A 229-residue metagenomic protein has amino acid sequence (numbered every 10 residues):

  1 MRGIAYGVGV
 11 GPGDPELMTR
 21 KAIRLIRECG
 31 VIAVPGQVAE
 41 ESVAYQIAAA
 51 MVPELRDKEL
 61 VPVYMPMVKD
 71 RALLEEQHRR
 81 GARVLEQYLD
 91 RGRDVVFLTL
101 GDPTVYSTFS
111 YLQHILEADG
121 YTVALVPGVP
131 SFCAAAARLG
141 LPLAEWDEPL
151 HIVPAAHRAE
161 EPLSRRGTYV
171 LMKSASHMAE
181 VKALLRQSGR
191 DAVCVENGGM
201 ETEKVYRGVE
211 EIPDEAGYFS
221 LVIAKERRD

Functional and structural regions predicted by a protein language model:
M1-P15, R20-Y121, E210-P213, S220 (+1 more regions): Class I S-adenosyl-L-methionine
A5, L163-D229: A contiguous loop/helix-start segment that scaffolds small-molecule binding in enzyme catalytic cores
P12-P15, V38-A39, A156-R158, K173-H177: Short beta->alpha connector loops
V34, V61-Y64, L125, E145 (+4 more regions): Structural signal for conserved beta-strand scaffold positions within catalytic alpha/beta enzyme cores
A39-E41, V68, P130-C133, M200-T202: Short gly/pro/ser/thr-enriched loop/turn and capping motifs at secondary-structure boundaries
M65-R71, R158-E160, M200-T202: A short acidic, often aromatic-flanked loop/helix-cap motif at beta-alpha or helix-coil junctions that lines enzyme
L73-G81, R138-L141, S164-T168, Y206-E211: Short, surface-exposed amphipathic charged segments that create phosphate/polyanion-binding patches used for binding
T104-R165, P213: Class I SAM-dependent methyltransferase SAM-binding "motif I" and its flanking Rossmann-like core
